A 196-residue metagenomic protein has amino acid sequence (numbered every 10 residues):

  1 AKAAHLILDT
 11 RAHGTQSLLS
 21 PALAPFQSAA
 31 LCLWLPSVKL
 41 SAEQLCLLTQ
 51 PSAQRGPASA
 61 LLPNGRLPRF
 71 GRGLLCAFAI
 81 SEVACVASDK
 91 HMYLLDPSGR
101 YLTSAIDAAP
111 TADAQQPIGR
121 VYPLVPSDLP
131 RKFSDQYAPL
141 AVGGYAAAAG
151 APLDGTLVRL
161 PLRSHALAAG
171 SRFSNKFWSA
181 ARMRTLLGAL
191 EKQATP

Functional and structural regions predicted by a protein language model:
A1-P196: Interdomain "switch/hinge" adjacent to the Bergerat
